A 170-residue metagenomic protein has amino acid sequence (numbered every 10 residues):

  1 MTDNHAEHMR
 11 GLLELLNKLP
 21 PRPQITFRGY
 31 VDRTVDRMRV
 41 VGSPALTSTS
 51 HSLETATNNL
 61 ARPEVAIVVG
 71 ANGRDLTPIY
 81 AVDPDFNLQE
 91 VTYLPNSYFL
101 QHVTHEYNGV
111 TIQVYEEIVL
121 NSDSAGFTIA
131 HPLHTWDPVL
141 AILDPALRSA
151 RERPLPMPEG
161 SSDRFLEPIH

Functional and structural regions predicted by a protein language model:
M1-H170: Mono-ADP-ribosyltransferase
